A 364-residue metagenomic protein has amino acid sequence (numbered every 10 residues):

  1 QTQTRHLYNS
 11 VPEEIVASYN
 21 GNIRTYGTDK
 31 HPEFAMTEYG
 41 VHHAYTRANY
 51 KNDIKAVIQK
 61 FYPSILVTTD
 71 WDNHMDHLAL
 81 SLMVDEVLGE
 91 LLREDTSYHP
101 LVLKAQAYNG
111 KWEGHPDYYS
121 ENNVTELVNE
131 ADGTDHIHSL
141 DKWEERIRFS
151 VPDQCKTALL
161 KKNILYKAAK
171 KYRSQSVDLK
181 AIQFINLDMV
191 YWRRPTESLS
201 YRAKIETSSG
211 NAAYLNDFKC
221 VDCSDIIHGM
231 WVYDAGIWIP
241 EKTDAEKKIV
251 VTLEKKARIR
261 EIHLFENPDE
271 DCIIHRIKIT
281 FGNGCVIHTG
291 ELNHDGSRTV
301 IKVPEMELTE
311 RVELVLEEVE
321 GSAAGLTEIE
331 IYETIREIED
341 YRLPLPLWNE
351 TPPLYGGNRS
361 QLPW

Functional and structural regions predicted by a protein language model:
Q3-K204, G210, Y341-E350, Y355-N358: Metal-dependent de-N-acetylase/amidase catalytic core
R193-K256, F265-R276, N293, E328-W364: Disordered, acidic Ser/Thr/Pro-rich linker "stalks" and the adjacent N-terminal cap of the next globular domain
T252-K255, F281, V303, L316 (+1 more regions): Hydrophobic residues in beta-strands and at strand termini
E261, R311-E313: Short, conserved beta-strand segments of beta-strand-rich sandwich/propeller modules, principally
D269, T280-V286: Change "in extracellular beta-sheet-rich domains … of secreted and cell-surface proteins" to "in beta-sheet-rich domains
V286-P304: Extracellular carbohydrate recognition and processing domains and analogous Trp-centered ligand-binding platforms
V315-S322: Short beta-strand-plus-loop segments that form exposed binding edges in beta-rich domains
